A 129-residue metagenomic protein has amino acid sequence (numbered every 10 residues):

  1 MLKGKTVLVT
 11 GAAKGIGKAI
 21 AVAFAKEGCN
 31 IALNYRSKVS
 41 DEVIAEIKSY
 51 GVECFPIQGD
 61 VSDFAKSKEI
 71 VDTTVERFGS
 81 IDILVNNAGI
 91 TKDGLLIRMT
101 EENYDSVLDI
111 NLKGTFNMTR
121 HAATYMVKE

Functional and structural regions predicted by a protein language model:
M1-L8, R77: Flexible N-terminal pre-Rossmann segment of NAD(P)-dependent oxidoreductases
T6, A13-G15: Conserved glycine-rich cofactor-binding loop
E27-E42: Conserved glycine-rich Rossmann-like NAD(P)H-binding loop of the short-chain dehydrogenase/reductase
Y50-E53, T73-L84, K92, N103: A glycine-rich helix->loop->beta "capping" turn within Rossmann-like NAD(P)(H)-dependent oxidoreductase domains
Q58-I70, E101: The beta1-alpha1 cofactor-binding region of Rossmann-like NAD(H)/NADP(H)-dependent oxidoreductases
L95-L96, N103-L108: Substrate-binding pocket helix/loop in short-chain dehydrogenase/reductase
T119-R120: A short, exposed helix-loop element centered on a Lys and neighboring polar residues
